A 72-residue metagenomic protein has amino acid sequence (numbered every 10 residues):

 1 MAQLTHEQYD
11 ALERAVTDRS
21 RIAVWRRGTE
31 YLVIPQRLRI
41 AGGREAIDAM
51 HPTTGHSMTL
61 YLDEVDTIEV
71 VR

Functional and structural regions predicted by a protein language model:
M1-A15: Mixed-charge, Lys/Arg-rich low-complexity intrinsically disordered regions
D18-R26: A short, Trp-centered hydrophobic/proline-enriched beta-strand micro-motif
V24, I47-P52: SH3/SH3-like beta-barrel fold
W25-L32, H56-Y61: Short coil-to-beta-strand transition motifs
Y31-R39: Short beta-strand-centered aromatic/proline hotspots
L38-R44, V70-R72: Short, conserved beta-turn/loop elements at beta-strand boundaries and strand-helix junctions
T59-R72: Structured surface patches comprising rigid loops and adjacent beta-strands/short helices at the edges of well-ordered
